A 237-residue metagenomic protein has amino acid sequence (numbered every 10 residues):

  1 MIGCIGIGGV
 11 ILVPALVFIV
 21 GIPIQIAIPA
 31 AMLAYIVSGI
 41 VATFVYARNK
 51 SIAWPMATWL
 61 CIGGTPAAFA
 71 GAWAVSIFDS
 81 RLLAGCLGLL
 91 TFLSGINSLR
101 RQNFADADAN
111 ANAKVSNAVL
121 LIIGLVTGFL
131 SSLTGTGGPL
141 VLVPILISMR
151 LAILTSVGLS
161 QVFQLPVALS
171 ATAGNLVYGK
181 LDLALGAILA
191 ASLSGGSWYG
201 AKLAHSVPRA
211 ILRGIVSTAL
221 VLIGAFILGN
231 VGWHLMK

Functional and structural regions predicted by a protein language model:
M1-I5, V37-I40, I62, I96 (+7 more regions): Hydrophobic/aromatic residues within the transmembrane alpha-helices of Major Facilitator Superfamily
M1-P23, A107-L159, A187, K237: Selected transmembrane alpha-helices and immediately adjacent juxtamembrane segments of polytopic inner-membrane
F18-I19, G63-F69, V115-F129, P166-L169 (+1 more regions): Small-residue-rich segments of transmembrane alpha-helices in multi-pass membrane proteins, especially helix faces
F18-I24, T43-W54, F104, V119-L120 (+2 more regions): Short juxtamembrane and helix-loop transition motifs at transmembrane-helix boundaries in membrane proteins
P29-L82, A168-A219, I227: Selective hydrophobic functional segments
I40-S51, A72, S80, G88-N112 (+2 more regions): Transmembrane helix exit motif
A70-A74, V126-T136, A171, G186 (+1 more regions): Hydrophobic alpha-helical transmembrane segments in multi-pass integral membrane proteins
T155-S170: Hydrophobic alpha-helical transmembrane segments of multi-pass integral membrane proteins, especially transporters
